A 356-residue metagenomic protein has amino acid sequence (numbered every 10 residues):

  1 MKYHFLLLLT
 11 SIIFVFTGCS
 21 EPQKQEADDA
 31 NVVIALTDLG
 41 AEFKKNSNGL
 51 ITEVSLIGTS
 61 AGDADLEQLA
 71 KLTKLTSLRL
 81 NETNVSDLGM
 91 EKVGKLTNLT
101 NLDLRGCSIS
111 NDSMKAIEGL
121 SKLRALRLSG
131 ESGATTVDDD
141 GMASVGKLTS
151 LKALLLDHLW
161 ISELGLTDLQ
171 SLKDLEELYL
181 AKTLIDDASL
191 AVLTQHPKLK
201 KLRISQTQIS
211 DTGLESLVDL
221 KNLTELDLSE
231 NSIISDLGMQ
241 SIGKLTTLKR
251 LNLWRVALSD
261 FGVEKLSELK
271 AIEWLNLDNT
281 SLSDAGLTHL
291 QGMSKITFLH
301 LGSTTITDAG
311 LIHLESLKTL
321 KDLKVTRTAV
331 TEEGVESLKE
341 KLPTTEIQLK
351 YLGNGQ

Functional and structural regions predicted by a protein language model:
M1-F5: Positively charged n-region of N-terminal signal peptides that target proteins for export
L6-I13: Sec-dependent N-terminal signal peptides
V15-G18: C-terminal motif of bacterial Sec signal peptides marking the signal peptidase cleavage site
S20-P22: Bacterial signal peptide processing site
E26-N46: Post-signal peptide N-terminal segment of mature Sec-exported envelope proteins
N46-Q68, K74-K92, N98-S113, K122-S144 (+10 more regions): Concave beta-strand-loop units of leucine-rich repeat
